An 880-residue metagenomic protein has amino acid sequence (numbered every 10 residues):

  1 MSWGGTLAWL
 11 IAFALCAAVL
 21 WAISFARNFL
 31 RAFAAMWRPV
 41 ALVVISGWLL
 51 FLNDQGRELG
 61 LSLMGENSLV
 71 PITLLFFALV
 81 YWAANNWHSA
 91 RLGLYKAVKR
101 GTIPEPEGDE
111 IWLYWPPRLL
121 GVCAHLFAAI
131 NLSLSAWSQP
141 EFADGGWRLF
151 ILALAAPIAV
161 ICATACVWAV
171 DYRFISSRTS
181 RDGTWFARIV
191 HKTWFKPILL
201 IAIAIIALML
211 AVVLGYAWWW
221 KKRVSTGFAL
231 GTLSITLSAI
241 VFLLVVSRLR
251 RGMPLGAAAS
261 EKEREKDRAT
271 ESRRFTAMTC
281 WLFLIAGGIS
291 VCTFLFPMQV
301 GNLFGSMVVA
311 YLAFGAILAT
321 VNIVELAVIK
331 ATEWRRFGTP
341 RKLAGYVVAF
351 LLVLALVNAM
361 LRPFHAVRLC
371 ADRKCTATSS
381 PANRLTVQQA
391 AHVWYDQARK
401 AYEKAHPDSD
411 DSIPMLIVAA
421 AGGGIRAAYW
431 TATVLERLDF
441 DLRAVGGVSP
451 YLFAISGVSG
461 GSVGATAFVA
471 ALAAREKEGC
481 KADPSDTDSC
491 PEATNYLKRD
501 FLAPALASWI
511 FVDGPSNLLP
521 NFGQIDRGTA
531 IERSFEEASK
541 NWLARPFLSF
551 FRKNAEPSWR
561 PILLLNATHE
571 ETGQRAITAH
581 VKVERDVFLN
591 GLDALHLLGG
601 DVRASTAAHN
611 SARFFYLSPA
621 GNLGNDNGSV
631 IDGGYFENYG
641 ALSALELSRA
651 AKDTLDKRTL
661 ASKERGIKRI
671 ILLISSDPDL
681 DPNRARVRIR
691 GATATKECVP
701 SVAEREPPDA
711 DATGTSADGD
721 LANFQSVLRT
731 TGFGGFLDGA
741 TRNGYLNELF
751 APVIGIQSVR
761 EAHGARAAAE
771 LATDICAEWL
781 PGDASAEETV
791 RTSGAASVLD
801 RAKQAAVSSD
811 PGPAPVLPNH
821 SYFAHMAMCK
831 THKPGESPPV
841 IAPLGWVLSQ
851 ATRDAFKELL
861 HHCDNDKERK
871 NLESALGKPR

Functional and structural regions predicted by a protein language model:
M1-R880: Catalytic domains of lipid- and phosphate-ester/thioester hydrolases
